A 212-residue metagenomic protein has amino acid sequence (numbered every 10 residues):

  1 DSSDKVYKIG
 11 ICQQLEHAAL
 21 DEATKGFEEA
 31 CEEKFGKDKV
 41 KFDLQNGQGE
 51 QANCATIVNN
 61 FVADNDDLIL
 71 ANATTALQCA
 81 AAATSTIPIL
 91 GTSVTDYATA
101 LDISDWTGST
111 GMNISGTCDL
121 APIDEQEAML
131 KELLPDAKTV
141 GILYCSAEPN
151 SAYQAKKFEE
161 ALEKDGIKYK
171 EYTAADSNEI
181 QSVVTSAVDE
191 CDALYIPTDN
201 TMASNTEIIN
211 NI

Functional and structural regions predicted by a protein language model:
S2, V6-K34, D43-N53, A147 (+2 more regions): Extracytoplasmic "Venus flytrap"
S2-D4, K131-T139, V188-E190: Glycine-rich phosphate/diphosphate-binding loops that line cofactor/substrate pockets in enzymes
I9, F27, S115-L162: An alpha-beta-alpha
E16-F27, N53-I57, N72-A76, A80 (+6 more regions): Stable alpha-helical elements in mature extracytoplasmic
K41-A63, T173-A187: Structural motif
N46-D105, D199-I212: Beta-alpha junction/loop-to-helix N-cap segments that form part of ligand/metal-binding clefts
D67-I69, K138, D192: Conserved acidic residues
P149-I212: Pocket-lining segment of extracytoplasmic ligand-binding domains
